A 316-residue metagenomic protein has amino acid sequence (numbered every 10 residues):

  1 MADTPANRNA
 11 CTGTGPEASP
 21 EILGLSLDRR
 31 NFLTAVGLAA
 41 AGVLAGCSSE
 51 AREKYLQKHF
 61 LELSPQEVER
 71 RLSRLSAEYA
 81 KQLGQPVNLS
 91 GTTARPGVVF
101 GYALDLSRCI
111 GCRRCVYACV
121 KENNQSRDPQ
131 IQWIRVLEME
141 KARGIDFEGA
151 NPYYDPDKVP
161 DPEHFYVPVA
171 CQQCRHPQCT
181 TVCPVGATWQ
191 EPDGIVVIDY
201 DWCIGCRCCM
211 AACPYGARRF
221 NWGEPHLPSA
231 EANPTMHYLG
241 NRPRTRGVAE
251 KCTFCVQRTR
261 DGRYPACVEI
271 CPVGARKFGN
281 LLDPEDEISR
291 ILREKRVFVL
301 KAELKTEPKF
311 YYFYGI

Functional and structural regions predicted by a protein language model:
M1-T12: N-terminal acidic, proline/glycine-rich, low-complexity intrinsically disordered segments
T14-A40: N-terminal secretory signal peptides and thylakoid transit peptides that target proteins across membranes
S19-L27, G46-G101, E303-K305, Y311-Y312: C-terminal segment of N-terminal export signals and the immediately downstream linker at the start of the mature
L23-L33, E53, Q57, P65 (+6 more regions): Twin-arginine (Tat) signal peptide motif
G37, S73-Y102, R108-K121, D128-H164 (+1 more regions): A structural preference for long, well-packed, hydrophobic secondary-structure segments
Y102-A118, E122, E163-G186, V197-G216 (+3 more regions): Cysteine-centered iron-sulfur cluster-binding motifs in ferredoxin-type domains/subunits of redox enzymes
E122-D161, W189-W202, A217-G247, K277-L300: Non-heme iron-sulfur electron-transfer modules
Q257-I316: Long, compositionally biased charged/polar accessory segments in the mid-to-C-terminal portions of proteins
